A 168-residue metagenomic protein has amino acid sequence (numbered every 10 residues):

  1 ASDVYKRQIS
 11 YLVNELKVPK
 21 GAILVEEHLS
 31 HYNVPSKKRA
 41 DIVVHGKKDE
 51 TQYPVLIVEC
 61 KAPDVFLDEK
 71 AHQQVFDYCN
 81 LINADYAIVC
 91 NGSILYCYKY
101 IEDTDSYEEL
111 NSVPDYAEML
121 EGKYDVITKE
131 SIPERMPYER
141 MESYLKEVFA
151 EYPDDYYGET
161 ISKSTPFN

Functional and structural regions predicted by a protein language model:
A1-Y5: Short, small-residue-biased leader/transition segments that mark boundaries at the very start of proteins
K6-E15, I23-V25: Low-complexity, highly charged intrinsically disordered N-terminal segments that act as targeting/localization
Q8, I42-V44, P54-A62: Conserved catalytic cores of phosphodiester-cleaving nucleases, focusing on short active-site segments
G21-E50: Active-site metal-binding core of divalent-cation-utilizing nuclease and nuclease-like domains
K37, Q52-P54, D64-Q73: Active-site-adjacent loop/helix micro-motif of nuclease/hydrolase catalytic cores
Q52, D105-L110: Tryptophan-centered short beta-strand motifs
F66-Y107: Nucleic-acid nuclease catalytic cores
Y116-N168: Charge-rich interaction segments
